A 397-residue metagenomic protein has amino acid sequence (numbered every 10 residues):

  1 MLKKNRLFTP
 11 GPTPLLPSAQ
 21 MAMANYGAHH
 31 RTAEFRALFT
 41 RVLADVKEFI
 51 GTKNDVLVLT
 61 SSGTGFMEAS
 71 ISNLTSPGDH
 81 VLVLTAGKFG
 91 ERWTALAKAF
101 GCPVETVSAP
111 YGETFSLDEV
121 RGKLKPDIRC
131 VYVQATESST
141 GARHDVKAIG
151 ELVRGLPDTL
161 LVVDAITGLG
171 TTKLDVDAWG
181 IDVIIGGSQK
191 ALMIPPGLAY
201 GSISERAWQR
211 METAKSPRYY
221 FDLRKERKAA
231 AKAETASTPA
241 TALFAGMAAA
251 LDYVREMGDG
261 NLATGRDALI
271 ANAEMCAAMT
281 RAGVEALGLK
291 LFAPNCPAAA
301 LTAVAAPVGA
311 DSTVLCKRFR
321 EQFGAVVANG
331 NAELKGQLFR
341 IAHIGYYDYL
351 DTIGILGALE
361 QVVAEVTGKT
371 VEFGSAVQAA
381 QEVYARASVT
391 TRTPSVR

Functional and structural regions predicted by a protein language model:
K4-T60, T64: A glycine-/small-polar-enriched, mobile loop at the entrance of the PLP active site in fold-type I
P14-L15, Q189-A282: Active-site C-terminal subdomain of aminotransferase-like
K53-L82, A86, G90-W93: Conserved beta-loop-alpha segment that forms the PLP phosphate-binding cup at the N-terminus of a helix
T114-G170, V183, A191: Active-site phosphate-binding strand-loop segment of PLP-dependent enzymes
D177-Q189: Conserved active-site segment immediately N-terminal to the catalytic lysine that forms the internal aldimine
E274, K290-Q322: Conserved PLP-binding catalytic core of the aspartate aminotransferase-like
E333, Q337-R397: PLP-dependent enzyme catalytic core of the Aspartate aminotransferase-like
